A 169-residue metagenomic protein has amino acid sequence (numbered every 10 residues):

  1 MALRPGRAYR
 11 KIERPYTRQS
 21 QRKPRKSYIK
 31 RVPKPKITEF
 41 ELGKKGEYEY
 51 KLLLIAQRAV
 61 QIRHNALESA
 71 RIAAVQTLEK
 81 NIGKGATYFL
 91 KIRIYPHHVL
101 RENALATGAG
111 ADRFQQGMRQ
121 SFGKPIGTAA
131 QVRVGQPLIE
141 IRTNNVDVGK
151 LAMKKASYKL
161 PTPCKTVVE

Functional and structural regions predicted by a protein language model:
M1-E169: Ribosome-associated RNA-binding proteins
